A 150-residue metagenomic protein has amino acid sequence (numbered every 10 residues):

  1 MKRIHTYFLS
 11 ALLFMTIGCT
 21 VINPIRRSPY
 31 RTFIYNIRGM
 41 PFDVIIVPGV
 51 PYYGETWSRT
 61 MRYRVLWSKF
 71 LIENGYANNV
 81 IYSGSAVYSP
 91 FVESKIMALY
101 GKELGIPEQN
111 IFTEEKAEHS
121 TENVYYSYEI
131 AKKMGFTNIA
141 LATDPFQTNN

Functional and structural regions predicted by a protein language model:
M1-F8: Bacterial N-terminal signal peptides that target proteins for export
F8-L9, F70: A periodicity- and composition-biased signal for non-globular, repetitive helical segments
S10-T16: Bacterial N-terminal signal peptides
T20-N150: A structural signal for short, hydrophobic/glycine-enriched beta-strand patches
